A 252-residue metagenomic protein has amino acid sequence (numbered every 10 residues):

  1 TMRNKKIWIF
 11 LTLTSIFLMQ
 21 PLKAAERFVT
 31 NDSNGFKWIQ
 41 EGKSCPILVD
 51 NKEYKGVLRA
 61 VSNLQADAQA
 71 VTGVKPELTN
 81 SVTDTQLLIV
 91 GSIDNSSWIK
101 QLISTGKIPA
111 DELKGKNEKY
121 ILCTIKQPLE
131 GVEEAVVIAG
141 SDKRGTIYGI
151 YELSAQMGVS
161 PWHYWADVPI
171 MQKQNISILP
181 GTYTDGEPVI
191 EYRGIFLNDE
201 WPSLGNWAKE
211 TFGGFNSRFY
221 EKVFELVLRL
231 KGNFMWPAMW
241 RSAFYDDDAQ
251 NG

Functional and structural regions predicted by a protein language model:
M2-I9: Bacterial N-terminal signal peptides that target proteins for export
F10-L18: Bacterial N-terminal signal peptides
F17-L18, S154, A243: Hydrophobic alpha-helical membrane context
A24-E187: Contiguous, structured surface segment used for ligand recognition
S44, D50-Y54, T72, P76 (+3 more regions): Aromatic-lined carbohydrate-binding surfaces of glycoside hydrolases
